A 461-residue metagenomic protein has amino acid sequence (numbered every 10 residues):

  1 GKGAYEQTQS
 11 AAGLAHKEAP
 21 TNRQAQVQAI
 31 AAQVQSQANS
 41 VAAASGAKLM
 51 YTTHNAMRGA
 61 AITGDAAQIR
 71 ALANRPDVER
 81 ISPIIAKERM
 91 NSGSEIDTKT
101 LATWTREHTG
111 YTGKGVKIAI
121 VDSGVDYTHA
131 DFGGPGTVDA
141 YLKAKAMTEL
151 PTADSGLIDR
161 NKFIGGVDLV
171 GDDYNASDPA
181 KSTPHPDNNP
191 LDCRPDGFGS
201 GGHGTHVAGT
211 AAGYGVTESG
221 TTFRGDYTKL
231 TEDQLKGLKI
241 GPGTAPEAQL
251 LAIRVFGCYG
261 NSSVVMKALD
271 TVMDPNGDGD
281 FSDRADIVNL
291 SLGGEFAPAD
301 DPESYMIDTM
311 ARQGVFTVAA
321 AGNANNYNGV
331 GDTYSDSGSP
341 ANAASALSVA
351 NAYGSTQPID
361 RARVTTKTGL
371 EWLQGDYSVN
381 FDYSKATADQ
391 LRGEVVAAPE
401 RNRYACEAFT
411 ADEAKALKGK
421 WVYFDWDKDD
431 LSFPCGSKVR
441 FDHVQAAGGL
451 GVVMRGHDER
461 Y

Functional and structural regions predicted by a protein language model:
G1-M90, K418-G419, A446-L450: Inhibitory N-terminal propeptides of secreted protease zymogens
R23-Q26, I30, V34-A38, D65-Q68 (+6 more regions): Stable alpha-helical elements in mature extracytoplasmic
G46-N55, P83-A86, S219-R224, D280-R284 (+1 more regions): Surface-exposed patches in mature extracellular/periplasmic domains of secreted proteins
N55-M57, R89-G110, K114, V330-T333: Aromatic/His-enriched, Gly/Pro-containing loop or helix-boundary segments that lie immediately adjacent to catalytic
A61-T63, R80-S82, K117-A119, S348 (+1 more regions): Soluble periplasmic/extracytoplasmic beta-strand elements of cell-envelope proteins
D65-A67, A86, S123-G124, G354 (+2 more regions): Solvent-exposed coil/turn segments that connect beta secondary-structure elements in extracytoplasmic/periplasmic
N74, T105-V264, D280-D286, P298-A299 (+5 more regions): Subtilisin-like serine protease catalytic core
T112, R194, G199, G237-L238 (+5 more regions): Substrate-binding/access-modulating region of protease and related hydrolase catalytic domains
